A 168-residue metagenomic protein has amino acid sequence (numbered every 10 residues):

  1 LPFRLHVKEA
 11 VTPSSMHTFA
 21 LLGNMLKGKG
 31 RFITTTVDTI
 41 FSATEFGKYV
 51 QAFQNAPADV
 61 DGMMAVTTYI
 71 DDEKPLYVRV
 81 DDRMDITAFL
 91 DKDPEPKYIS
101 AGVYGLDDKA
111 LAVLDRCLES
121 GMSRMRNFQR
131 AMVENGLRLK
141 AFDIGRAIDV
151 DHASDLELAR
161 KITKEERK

Functional and structural regions predicted by a protein language model:
L1, K27-G28, G102, G121: Glycine-centered flexibility motif
P2-V80: Conserved beta-loop-beta/alpha segment of the NTase-like Rossmann-fold superfamily that binds/positions NTPs
G47, Q54, D85-D149, S154-K168: Catalytic-core segments of class I nucleotidyltransferases/pyrophosphorylases that form NMP-activated intermediates
